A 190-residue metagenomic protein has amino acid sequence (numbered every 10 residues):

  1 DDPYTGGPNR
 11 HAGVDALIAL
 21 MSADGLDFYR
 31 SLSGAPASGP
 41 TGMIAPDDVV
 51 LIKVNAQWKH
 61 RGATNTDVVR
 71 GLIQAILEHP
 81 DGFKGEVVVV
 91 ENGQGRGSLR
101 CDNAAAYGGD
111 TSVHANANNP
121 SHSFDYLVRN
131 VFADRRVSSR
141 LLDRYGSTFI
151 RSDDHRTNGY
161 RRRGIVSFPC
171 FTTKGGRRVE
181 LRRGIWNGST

Functional and structural regions predicted by a protein language model:
D1-T190: N-terminal and secondary-structure boundary signal
